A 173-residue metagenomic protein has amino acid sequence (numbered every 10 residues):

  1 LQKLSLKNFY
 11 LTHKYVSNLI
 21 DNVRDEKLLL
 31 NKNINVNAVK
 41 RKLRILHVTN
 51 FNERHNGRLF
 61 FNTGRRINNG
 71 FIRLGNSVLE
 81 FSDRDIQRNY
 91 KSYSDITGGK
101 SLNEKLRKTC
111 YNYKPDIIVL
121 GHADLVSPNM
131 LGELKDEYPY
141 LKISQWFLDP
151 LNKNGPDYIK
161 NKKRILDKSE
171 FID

Functional and structural regions predicted by a protein language model:
L1-R41, L59: Membrane-proximal basic amphipathic "stem/tether" segments
N33, V48-F51, N56-L74, L79-D173: Extended catalytic core of nucleotide-activated donor transferases of GT-like folds
